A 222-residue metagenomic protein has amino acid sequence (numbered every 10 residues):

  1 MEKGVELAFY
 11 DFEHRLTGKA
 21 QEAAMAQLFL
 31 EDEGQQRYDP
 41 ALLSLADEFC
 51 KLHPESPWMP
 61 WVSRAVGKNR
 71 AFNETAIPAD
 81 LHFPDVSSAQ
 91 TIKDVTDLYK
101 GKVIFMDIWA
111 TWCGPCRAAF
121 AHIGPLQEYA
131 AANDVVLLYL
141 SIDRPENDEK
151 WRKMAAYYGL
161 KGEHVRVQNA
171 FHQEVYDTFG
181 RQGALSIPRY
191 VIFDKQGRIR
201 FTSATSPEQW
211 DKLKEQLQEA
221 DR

Functional and structural regions predicted by a protein language model:
M1-V95, G101: Oxidative protein folding and maturation machinery
K19-A20, Y99-K100, A130-N133, Y157-Y158 (+2 more regions): A structural signal for short secondary-structure junctions
N73, E128-H172, G180-R181: Conserved segment of the thioredoxin-like fold in thiol-based oxidoreductases
K100, I108-P125, I142: Conserved redox-active cysteine motifs that mediate thiol-disulfide chemistry, especially di-cysteine Cys-X(1-2)-Cys
V103-I104, P188: Alpha/beta-hydrolase fold active-site loops
M106, L138-L140, V191: Conserved hydrophobic packing residues within short motifs/helices of P-loop NTPase cores of ABC-family ATPases
A110-G114, R144-E146, A170, P207: Solvent-exposed loop/turn segments at secondary-structure junctions within structured extracellular/periplasmic domains
L160, N169-Q216: Thiol/disulfide oxidoreductase modules built on the thioredoxin-like
